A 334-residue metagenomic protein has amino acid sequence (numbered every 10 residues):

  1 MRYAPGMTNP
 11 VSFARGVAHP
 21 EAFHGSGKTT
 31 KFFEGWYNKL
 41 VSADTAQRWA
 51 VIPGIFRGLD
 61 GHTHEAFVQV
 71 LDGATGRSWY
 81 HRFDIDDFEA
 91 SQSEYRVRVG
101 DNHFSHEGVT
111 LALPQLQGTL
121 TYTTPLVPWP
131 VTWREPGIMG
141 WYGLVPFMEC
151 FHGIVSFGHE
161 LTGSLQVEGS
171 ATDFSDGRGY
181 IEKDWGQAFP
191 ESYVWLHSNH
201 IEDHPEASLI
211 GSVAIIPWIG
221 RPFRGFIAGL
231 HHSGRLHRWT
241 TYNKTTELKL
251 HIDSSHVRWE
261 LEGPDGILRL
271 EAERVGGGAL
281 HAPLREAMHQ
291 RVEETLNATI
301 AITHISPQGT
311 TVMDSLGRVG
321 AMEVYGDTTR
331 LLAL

Functional and structural regions predicted by a protein language model:
R2-L334: Structured soluble/peripheral alpha/beta segments that form catalytic or ligand/cofactor-binding pockets
